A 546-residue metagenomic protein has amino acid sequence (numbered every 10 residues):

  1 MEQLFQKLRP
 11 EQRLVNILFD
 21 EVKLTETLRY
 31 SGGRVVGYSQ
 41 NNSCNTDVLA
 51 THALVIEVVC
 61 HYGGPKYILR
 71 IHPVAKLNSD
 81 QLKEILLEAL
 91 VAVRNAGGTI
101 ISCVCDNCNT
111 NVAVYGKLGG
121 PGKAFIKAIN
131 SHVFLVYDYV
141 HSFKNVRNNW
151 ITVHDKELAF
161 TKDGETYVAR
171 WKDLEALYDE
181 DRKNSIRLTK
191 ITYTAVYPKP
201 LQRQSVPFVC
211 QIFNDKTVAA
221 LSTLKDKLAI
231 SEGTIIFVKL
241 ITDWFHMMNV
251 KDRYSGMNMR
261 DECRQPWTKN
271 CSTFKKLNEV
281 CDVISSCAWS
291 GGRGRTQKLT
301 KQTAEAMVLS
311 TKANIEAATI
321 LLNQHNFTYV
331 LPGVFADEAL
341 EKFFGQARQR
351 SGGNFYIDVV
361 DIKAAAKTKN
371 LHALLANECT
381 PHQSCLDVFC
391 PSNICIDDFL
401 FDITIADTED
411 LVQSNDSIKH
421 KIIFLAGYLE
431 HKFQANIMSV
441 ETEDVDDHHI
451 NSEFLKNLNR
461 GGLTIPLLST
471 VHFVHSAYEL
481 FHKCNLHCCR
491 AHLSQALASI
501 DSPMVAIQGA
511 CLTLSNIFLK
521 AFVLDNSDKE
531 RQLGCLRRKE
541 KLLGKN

Functional and structural regions predicted by a protein language model:
M1-E57, H61-G64: Structured nucleic-acid-interacting core domains from mobile-element enzymes and related host factors, especially RNase
Y62-N546: Non-catalytic regulatory appendages
